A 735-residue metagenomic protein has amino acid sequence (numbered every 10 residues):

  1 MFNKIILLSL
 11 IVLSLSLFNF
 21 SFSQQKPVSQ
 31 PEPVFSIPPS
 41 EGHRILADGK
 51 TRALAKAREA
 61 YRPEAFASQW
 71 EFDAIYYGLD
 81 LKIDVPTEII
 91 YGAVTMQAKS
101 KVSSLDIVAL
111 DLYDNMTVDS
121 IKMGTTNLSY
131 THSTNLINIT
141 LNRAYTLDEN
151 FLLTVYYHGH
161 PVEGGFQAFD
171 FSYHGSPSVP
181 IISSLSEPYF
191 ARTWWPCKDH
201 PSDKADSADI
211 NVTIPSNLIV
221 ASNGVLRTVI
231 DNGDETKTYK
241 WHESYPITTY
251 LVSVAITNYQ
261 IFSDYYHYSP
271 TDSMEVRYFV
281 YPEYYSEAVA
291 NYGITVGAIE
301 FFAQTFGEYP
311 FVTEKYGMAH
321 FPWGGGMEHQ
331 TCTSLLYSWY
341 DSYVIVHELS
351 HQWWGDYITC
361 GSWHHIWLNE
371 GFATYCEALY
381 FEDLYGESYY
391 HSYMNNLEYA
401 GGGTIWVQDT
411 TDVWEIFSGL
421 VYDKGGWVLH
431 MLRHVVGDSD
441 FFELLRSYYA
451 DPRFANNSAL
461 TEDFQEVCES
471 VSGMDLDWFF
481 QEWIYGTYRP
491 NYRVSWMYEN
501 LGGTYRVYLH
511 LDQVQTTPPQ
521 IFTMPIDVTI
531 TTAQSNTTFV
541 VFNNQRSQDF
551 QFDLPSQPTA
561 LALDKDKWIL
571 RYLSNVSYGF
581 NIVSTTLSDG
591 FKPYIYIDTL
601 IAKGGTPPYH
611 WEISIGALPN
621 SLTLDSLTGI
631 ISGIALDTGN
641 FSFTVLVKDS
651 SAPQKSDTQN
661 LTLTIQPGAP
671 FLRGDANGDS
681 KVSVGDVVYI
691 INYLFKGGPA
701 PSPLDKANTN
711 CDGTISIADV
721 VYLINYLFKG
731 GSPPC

Functional and structural regions predicted by a protein language model:
I11-S14, L561, L622, I630 (+2 more regions): Cellulosome-associated attachment modules in secreted, modular CAZymes
Q25-P39, H43-A47, V108, Y113-H174 (+2 more regions): A surface-exposed beta-strand-loop module
P27, P31-Q69, Y156-Y259: Extended, low-hydrophobicity, Ser/Thr/Pro/Gly-biased non-transmembrane segments
G92, S184-E187, K198-V346, Y375: Hydrophobic helix-coil surface modules that form long, contiguous segments used for peptide/substrate interaction
V118-K122, Y492, E499-N544, F550-A562: Beta-strand-rich binding/interaction modules
T333-H391, L445: Zinc-dependent metallopeptidase catalytic helix centered on the HExxH motif and its immediate flanking segment
H364-I366, E370-V436, P452-A455: Acidic/His/Gly-enriched intrinsically disordered linker/tail segments that often contain short helix/coil "MoRF-like"
S418-L509: Amphipathic alpha-helical substructures
